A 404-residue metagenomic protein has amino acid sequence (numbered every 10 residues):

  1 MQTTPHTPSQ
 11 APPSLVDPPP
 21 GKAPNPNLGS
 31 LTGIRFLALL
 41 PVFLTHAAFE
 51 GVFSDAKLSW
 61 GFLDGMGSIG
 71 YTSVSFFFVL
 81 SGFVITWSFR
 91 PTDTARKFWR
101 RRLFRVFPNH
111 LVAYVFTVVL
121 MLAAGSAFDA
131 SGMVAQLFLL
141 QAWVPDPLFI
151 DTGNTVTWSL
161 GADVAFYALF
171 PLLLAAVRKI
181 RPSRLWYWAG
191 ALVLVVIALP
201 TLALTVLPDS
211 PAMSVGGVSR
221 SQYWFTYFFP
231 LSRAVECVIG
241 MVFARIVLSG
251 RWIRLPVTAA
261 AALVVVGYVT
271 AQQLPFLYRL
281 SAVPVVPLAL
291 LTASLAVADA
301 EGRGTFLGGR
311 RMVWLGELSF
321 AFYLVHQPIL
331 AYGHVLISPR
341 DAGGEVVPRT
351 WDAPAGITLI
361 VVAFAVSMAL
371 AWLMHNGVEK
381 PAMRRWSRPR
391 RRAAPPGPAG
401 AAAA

Functional and structural regions predicted by a protein language model:
M1-K22, M312, Q327-A404: C-terminal "closing" transmembrane helix and its immediate cytosolic amphipathic cap in multi-pass membrane proteins
A23-L40, W99, V106-F107, L160 (+7 more regions): Functional transmembrane helices that form membrane-embedded active or gating regions
G29-T32, G70, A135-N154, W158 (+4 more regions): Aromatic-enriched alpha-helical transmembrane segments of multi-pass intramembrane proteins
L31-R35, I69-S75, W87-M121, S131-A135 (+7 more regions): Transmembrane alpha-helical segments and their boundary/interface "anchor" motifs in multi-pass integral membrane
P41, N109-L122, W188-P200, S281 (+1 more regions): Hydrophobic alpha-helical membrane-insertion segments
V42-F53, P200-T201: Alpha-helical transmembrane segments of multi-pass membrane proteins
F76-V84: Central hydrophobic cores of alpha-helical transmembrane segments in multi-pass inner-membrane proteins across all
F83-R90, F170-R178, G240-L248, A289-E301 (+5 more regions): Hydrophobic transmembrane alpha-helices
